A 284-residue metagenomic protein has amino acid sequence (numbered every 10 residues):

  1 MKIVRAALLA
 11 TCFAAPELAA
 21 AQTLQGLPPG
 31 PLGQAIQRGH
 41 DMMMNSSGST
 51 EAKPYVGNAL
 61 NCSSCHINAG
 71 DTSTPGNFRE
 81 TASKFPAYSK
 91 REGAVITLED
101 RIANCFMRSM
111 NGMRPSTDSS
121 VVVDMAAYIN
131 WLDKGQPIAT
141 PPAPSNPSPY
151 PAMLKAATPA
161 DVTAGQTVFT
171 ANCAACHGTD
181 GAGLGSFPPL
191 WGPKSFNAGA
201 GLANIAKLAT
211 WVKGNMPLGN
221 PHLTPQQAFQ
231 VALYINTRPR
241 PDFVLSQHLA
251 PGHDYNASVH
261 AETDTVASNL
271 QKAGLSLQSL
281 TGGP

Functional and structural regions predicted by a protein language model:
M1-G48, A87-V162, R238, K272-P284: Post-cleavage N-terminal segment of exported redox proteins
P31-A69, P149-F187, I205-A206: Sequence/structural segment immediately N-terminal to covalent heme-attachment motifs in c-type and related
G33-R38, M42-M44, D71-P115, M125 (+1 more regions): Extracytoplasmic electron-transfer domains, predominantly the class I c-type cytochrome c fold
S49-A52, A69-P75, L132-P137, R238-L245: Secretory-pathway/luminal and periplasmic proteins that interact with or process carbohydrate-rich
S49-Y55, M113-D118, I138-P142, N220-Q226 (+1 more regions): Surface-exposed patches in mature extracellular/periplasmic domains of secreted proteins
G57-L60, S64, S120, D124-A127 (+1 more regions): Amphipathic alpha-helical interaction segments
L98-E99, D133-P144, A175-G183, G201-L208: A structural motif
P239-P284: A cross-kingdom marker for long, charged
